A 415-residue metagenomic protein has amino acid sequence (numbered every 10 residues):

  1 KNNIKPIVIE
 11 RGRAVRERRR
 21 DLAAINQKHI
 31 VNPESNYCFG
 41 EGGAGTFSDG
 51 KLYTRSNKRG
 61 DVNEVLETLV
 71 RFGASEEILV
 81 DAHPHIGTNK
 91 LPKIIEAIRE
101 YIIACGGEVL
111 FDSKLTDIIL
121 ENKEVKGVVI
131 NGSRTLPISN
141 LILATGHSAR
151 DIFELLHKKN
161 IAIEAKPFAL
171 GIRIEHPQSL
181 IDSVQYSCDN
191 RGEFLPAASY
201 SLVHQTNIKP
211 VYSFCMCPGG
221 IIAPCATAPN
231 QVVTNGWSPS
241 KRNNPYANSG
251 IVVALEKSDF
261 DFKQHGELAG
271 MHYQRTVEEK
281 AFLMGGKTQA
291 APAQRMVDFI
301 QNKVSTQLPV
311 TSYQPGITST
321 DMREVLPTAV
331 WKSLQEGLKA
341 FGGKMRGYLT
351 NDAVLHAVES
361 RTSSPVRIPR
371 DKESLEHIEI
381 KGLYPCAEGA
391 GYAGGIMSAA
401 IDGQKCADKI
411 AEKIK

Functional and structural regions predicted by a protein language model:
K1-F47, K51, R55-F72, E76-K415: Residues forming the flavin
